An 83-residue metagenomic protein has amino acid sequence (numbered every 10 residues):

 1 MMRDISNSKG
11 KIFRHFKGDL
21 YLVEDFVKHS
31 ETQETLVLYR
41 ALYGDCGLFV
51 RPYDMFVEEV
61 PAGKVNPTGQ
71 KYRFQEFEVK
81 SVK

Functional and structural regions predicted by a protein language model:
M1-K83: Mixed-charge, low-complexity intrinsically disordered regions
